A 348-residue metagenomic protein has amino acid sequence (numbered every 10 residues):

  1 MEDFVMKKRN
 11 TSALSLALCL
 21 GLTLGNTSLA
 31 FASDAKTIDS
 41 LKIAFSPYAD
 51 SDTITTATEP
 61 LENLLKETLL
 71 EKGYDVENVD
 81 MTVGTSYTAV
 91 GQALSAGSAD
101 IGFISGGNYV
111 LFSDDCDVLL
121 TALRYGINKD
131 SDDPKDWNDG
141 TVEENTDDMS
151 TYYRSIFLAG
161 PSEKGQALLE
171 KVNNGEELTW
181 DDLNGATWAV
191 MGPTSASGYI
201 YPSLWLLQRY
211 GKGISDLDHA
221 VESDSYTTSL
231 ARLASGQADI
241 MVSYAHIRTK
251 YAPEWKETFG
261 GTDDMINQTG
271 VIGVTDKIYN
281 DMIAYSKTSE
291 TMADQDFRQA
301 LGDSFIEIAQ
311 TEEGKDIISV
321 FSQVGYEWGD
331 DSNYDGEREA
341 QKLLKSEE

Functional and structural regions predicted by a protein language model:
R9-F31: Sec-dependent N-terminal signal peptides of Gram-positive bacterial secreted proteins and lipoproteins
T37-P60, E290-E348: An extracytoplasmic/periplasmic, membrane-proximal ligand-sensing/linker region
I38, K42-P47, T121-N145, M149-R154 (+2 more regions): Periplasmic-binding protein-like
F45-P47, V83-Y87, G97-V110, D114-C116 (+3 more regions): Beta->alpha turn/N-cap motifs
E62-N78: Signal peptide-proximal N-terminal region of secreted/periplasmic/extracellular or secretory-lumen proteins
Y74-Q92, S105, G213-A231: Short helix-initiation/N-cap motifs at beta->coil->alpha
L123-S195: A conserved helix-loop-strand patch within extracytoplasmic ligand-binding domains of the periplasmic binding
V172-T179, N184-M292: Pocket-lining segment of extracytoplasmic ligand-binding domains
